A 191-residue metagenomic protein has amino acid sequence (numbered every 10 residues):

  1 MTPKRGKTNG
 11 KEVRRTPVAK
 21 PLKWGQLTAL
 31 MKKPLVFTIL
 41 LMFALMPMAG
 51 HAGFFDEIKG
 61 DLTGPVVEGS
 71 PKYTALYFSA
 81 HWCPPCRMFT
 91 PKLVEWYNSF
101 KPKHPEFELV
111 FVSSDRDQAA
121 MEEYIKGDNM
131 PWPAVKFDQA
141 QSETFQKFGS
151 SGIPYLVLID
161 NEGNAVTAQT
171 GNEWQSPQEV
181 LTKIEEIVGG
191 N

Functional and structural regions predicted by a protein language model:
T38-M46: Bacterial N-terminal signal peptides
F54-T74: A short beta-strand-turn-helix
K72, S79-W82, G152: Short pre-active-site segment immediately N-terminal to redox-active cysteine/selenocysteine motifs in thiol-based
F78-E95: Conserved redox-active cysteine motifs that mediate thiol-disulfide chemistry, especially di-cysteine Cys-X(1-2)-Cys
T90-F111, K126: Conserved helix-turn-beta segment immediately C-terminal to the redox Cys motif in thioredoxin-like folds
P105-A119, M130-A140: Thiol-based oxidoreductase modules, predominantly thioredoxin-like and allied folds used for disulfide exchange
G127-I153, I159: Short, internal strand/loop/helix patches that form the active-site neighborhood or redox-interaction surface
D160-G190: Non-catalytic, surface beta->alpha helical segment in thiol-disulfide oxidoreductase systems
